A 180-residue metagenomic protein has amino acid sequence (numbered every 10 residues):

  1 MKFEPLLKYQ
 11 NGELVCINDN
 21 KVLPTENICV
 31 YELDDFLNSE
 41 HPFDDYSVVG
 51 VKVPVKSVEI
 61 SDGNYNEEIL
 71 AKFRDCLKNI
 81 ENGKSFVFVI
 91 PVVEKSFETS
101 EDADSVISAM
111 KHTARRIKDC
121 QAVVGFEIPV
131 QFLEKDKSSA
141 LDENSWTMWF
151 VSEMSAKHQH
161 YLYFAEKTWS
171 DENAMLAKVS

Functional and structural regions predicted by a protein language model:
M1-V53, S152, A174-A177: N-terminal carbohydrate-binding accessory modules
Y31-E40, A71-R74, S108-R115, W169-V179: Alpha-helical scaffolding within the catalytic cores of extracellular/periplasmic polymer-degrading hydrolases
F36-K95, N144-L162: Aromatic-lined substrate-binding rim segments of carbohydrate-active enzymes
S61-N64, F97-D104, K135-S145: Short, flexible/disordered intra-domain loops and linkers
N79-G83, E98-S105, D171-M175: Alpha-helix capping and helix-coil boundary motifs
E94-R115: Active-site-adjacent "subsite" loops/lids of carbohydrate-active enzymes
K111-S180: Active-site region of glycoside hydrolase catalytic domains
